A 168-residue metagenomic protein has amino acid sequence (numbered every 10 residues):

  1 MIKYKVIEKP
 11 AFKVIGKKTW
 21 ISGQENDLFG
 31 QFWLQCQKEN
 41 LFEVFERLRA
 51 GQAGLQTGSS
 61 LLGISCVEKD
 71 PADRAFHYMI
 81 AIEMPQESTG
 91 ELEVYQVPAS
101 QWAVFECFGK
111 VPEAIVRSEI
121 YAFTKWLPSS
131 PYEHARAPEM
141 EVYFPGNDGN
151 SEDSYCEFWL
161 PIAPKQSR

Functional and structural regions predicted by a protein language model:
M1-R168: A solvent-exposed interaction/effector surface
